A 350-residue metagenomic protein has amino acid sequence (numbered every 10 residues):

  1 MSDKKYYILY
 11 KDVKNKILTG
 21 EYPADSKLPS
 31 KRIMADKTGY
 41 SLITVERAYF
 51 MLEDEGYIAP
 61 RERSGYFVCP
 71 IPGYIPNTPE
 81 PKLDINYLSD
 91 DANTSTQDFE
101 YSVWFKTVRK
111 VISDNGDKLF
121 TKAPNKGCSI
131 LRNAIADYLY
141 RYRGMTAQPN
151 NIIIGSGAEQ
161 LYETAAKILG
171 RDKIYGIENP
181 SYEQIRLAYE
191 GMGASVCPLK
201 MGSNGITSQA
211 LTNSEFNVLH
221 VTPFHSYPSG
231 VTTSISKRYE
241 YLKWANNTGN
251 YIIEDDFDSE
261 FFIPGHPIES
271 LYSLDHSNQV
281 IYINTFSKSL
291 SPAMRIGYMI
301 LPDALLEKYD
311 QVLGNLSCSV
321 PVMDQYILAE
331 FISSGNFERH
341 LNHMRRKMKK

Functional and structural regions predicted by a protein language model:
M1-V111, N115, F120, L131-N133 (+5 more regions): N-terminal basic, amphipathic alpha-helical segments
R63, S273-K308, M323: Active-site PLP attachment segment
C69, D90, K200, Y272 (+1 more regions): Residue-level detector of conserved, well-ordered beta-strand and adjacent loop positions that form binding/recognition
N86-L88, V196-P198, V280-Y282: Conserved beta-strand scaffold positions in the cores of enzyme catalytic domains, especially in NTP/NDP-utilizing
A92-T96, E159, S181-E183, N204 (+5 more regions): Short, solvent-exposed loop/turn segments at secondary-structure junctions
E100, I263-G265, P292-M294: Short glycine/proline-enriched turns and hinge-like loops at secondary-structure junctions
S113, K118-T248, I253, E260-F261 (+2 more regions): Conserved core of the PLP fold type I
L242, Y272, N284-S287, Y298 (+4 more regions): Generic hydrophobic alpha-helical scaffold/packing signal
